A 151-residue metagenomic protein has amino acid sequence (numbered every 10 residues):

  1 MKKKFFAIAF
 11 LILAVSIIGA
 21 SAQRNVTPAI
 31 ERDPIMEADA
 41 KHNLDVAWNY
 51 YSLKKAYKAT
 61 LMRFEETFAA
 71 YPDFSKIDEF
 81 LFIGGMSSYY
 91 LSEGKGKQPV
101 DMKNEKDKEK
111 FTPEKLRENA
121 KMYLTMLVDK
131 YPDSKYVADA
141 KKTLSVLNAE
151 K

Functional and structural regions predicted by a protein language model:
K2-I8, I17-K151: Acidic, polar-rich low-complexity tracts and alpha-helical solenoid repeat scaffolds
L11-L13: Repetitive helical segments and hydrophobic/amphipathic motifs
